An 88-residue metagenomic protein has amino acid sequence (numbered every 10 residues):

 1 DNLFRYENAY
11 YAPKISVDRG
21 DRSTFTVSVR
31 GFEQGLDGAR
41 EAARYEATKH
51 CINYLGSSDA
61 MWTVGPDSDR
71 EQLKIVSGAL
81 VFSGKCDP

Functional and structural regions predicted by a protein language model:
D1-E7: Bacterial Sec signal peptide processing site at the extreme N-terminus
D18, S23-P88: Intrinsically disordered, glycine/charged-rich N-terminal periplasmic/extracytoplasmic linker segments that lie
